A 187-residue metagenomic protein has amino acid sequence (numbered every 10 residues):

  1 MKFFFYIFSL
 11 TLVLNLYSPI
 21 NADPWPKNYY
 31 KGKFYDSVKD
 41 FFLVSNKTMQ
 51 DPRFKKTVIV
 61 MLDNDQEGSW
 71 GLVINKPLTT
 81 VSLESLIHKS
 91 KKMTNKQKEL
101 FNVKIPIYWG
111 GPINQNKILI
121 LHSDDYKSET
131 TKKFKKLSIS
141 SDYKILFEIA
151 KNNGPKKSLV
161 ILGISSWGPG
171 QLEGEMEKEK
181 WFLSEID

Functional and structural regions predicted by a protein language model:
M1-F5: Positively charged n-region of N-terminal signal peptides that target proteins for export
Y6-N15: Bacterial N-terminal signal peptides
I20-D187: A short aromatic-anchored loop/beta-hairpin motif
